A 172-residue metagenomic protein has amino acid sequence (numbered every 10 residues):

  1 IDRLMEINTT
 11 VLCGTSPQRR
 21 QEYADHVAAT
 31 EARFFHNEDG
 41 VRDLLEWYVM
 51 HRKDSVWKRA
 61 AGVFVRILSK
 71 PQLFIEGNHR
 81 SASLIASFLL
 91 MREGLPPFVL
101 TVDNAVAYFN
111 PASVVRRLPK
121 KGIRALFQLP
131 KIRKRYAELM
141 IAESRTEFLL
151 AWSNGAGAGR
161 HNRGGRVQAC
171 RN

Functional and structural regions predicted by a protein language model:
I1-N172: FIC/Doc superfamily catalytic core
